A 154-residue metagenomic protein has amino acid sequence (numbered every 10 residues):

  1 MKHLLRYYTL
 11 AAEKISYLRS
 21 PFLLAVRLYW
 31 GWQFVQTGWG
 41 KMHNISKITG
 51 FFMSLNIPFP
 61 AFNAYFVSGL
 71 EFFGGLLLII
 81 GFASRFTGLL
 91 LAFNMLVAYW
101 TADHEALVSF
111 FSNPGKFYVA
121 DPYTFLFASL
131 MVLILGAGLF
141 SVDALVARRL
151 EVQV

Functional and structural regions predicted by a protein language model:
M1-H43, A61-G69, F73-V154: Extended, low-polarity transmembrane helix blocks
S46-P58, R85: Short juxtamembrane and helix-loop transition motifs at transmembrane-helix boundaries in membrane proteins
